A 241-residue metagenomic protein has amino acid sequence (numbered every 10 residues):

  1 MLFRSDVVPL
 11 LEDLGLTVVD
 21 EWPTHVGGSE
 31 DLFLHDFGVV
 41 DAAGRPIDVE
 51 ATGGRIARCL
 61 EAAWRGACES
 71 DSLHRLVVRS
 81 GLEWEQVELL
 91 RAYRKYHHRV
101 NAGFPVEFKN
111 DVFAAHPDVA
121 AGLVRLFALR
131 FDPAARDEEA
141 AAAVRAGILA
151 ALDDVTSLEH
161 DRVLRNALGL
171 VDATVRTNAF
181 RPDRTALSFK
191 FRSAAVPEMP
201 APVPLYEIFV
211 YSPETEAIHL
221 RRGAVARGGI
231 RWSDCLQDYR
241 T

Functional and structural regions predicted by a protein language model:
V8-L10, D36-W64, C68-L73: Long, contiguous binding/interaction regions
P9, G15-L34, G38-A42: A carboxyl-terminal module marker
E21-P23, S70-S72, F104-F108: Flexible, glycine/charged-enriched surface loops at secondary-structure junctions
R55-E88, K95, Y211-T241: Conserved catalytic alpha/beta cores of large enzymes that bind or transform nucleotide phosphates and polynucleotides
A92, A102-T241: Conserved internal helical-beta-strand scaffold that buttresses enzyme catalytic cores
